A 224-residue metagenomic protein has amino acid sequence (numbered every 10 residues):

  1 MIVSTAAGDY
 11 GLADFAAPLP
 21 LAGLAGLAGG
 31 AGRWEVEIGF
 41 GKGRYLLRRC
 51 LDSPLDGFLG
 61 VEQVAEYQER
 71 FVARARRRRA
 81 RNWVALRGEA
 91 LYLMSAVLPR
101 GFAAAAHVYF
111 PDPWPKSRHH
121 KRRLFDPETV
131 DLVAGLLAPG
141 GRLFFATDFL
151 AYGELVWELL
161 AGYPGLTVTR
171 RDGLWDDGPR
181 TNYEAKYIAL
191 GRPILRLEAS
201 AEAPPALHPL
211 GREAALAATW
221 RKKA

Functional and structural regions predicted by a protein language model:
M1-A31, T167-A224: SAM/dcSAM-binding transferase cores
R33-Y92: SAM cofactor-binding core of SAM-dependent methyltransferases, primarily the Rossmann-like beta-alpha-beta module
A96-A105: A short acidic, Gly/Pro-enriched loop at the edge of an enzyme's catalytic core that lines a small-molecule cofactor
P111, A146-L150: Short strand-turn motif at the edge of the Rossmann-like AdoMet-binding core
K116-L124: Glycine/threonine-rich flexible loop motifs
F125-P139: A short glycine-rich, Lys/Arg-flanked "PGG" loop and its adjoining helix->strand segment in the class I
E128-D131, E154-W175: Conserved Class I S-adenosyl-L-methionine
P139-T147: Conserved beta-strand signature within the Rossmann-like core of class I S-adenosyl-L-methionine
